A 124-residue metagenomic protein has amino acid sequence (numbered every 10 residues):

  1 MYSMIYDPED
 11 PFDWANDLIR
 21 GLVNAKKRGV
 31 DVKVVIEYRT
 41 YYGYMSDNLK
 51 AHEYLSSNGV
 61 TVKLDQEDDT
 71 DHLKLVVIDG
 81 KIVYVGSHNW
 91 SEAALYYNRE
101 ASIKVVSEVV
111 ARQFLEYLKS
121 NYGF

Functional and structural regions predicted by a protein language model:
M1, V32-I36, K63-L64, V77 (+2 more regions): Structural recognition of the beta-strand scaffold that forms the well-ordered cores of secreted hydrolase catalytic
M1-S57: Primarily the HKD phosphodiesterase
S3-D7, Y38-Y42, D68-D71, I82-V83 (+2 more regions): Solvent-exposed loop/turn segments at secondary-structure junctions within structured extracellular/periplasmic domains
K27, L55-S57, D68-T70, V76-D79 (+1 more regions): Extracellular/periplasmic catalytic domains that process cell-envelope and extracellular macromolecules
I78-F124: Signature of lipid phosphatidyltransferase scaffolds
